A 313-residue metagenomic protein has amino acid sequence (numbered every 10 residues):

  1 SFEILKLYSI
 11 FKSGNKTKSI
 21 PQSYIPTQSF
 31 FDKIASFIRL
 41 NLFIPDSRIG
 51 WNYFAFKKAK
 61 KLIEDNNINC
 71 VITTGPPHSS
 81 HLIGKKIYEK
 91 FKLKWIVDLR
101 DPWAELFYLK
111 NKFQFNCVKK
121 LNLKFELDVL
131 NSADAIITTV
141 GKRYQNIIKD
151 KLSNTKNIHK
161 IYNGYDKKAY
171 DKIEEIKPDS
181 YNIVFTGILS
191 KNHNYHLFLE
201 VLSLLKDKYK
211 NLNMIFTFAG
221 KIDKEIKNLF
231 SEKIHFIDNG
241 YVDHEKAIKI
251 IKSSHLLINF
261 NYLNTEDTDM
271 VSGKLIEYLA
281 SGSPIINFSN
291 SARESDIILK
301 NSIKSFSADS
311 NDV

Functional and structural regions predicted by a protein language model:
S1-Y53: A conserved catalytic-core segment of Leloir-type glycosyltransferases
I20, P26-S29, A55, A59-S80 (+1 more regions): Short N-terminal targeting/anchoring amphipathic segment
S79-L82, K86-K90, W103-A104, N116-I136: Membrane-proximal helix-turn-helix segments that form the acceptor-binding/catalytic region of lipid-linked
D134, I251-D269, S283: Acidic donor-binding loop of glycosyltransferase active sites
I137, I176-H193, L199-L202: Conserved donor-binding/catalytic core segment of Leloir-type glycosyltransferases
K142-R143, I161-G164: Carbohydrate-associated surface elements
Y209, N213-K249: Nucleotide-activated donor-binding/catalytic signature segment of Leloir-type glycosyltransferases, i.e., the conserved
N290-V313: Change "using UDP/GDP/dTDP sugars" to "using nucleotide sugars
